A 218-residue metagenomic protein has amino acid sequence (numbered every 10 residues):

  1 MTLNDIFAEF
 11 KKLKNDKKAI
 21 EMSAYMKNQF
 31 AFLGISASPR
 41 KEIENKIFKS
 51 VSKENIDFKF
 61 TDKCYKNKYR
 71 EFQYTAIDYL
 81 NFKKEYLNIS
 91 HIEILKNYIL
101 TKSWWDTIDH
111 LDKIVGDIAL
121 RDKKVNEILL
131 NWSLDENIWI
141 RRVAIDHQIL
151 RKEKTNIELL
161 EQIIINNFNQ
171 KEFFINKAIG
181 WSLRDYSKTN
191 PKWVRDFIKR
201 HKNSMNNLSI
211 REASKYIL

Functional and structural regions predicted by a protein language model:
M1-L218: Alpha-helical scaffold domains
